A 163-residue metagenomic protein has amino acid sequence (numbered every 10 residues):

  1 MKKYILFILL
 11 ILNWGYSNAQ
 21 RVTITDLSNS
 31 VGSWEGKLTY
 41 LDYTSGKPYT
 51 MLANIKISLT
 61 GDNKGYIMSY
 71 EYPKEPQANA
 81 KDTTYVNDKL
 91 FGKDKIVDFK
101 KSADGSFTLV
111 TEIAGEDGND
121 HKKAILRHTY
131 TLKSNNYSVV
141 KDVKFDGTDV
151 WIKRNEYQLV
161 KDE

Functional and structural regions predicted by a protein language model:
M1-T25: Bacterial Sec-dependent N-terminal signal peptides
L9-G15, L27-S30, I55, D162: Low-complexity, intrinsically disordered/propeptide-like segments
Q20-E35, T129-L132: N-terminal helix-cap/turn-to-beta initiation motif at the start of protein domains
I24, K37-L126, G147, I152-K153 (+2 more regions): Central antiparallel beta-sheet cores of small beta-barrel/beta-sandwich binding domains
S134-G147: Low-complexity, intrinsically disordered Gly/Pro/Thr-rich segments
